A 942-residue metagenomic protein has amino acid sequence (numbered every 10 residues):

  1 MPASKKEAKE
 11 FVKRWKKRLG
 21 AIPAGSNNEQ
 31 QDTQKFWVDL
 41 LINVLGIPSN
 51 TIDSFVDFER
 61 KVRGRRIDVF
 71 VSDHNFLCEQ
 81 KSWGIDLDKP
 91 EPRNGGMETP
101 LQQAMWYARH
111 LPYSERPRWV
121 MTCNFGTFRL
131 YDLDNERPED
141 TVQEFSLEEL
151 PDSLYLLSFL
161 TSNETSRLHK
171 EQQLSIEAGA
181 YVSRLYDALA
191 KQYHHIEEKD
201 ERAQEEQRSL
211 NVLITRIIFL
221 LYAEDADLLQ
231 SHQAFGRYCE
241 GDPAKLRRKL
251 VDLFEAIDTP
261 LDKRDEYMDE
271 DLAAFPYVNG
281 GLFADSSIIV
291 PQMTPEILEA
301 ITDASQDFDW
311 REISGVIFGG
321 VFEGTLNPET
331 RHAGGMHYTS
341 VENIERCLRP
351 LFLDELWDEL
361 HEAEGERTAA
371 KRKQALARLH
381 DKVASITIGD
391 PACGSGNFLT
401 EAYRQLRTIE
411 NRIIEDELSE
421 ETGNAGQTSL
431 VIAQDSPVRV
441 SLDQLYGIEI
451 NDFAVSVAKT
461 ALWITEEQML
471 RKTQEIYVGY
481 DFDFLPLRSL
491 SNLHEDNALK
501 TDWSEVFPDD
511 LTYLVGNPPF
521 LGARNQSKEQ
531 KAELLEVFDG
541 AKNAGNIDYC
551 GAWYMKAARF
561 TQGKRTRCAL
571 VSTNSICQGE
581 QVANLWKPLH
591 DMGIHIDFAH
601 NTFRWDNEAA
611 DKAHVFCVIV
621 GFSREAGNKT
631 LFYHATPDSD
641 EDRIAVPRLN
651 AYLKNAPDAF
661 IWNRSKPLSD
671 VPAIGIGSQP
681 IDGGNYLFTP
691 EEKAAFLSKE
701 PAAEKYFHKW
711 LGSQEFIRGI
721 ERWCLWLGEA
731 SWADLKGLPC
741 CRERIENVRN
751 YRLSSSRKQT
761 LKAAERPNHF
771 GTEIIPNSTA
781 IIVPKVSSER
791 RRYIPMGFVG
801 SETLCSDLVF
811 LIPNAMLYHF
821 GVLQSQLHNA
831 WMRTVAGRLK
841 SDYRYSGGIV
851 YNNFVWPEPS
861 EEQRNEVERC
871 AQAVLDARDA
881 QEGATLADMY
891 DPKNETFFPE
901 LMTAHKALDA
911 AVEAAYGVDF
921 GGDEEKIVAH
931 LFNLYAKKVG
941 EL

Functional and structural regions predicted by a protein language model:
M1-W119, L133-R137, N768: A short, conserved, highly charged catalytic patch centered on acidic carboxylates
P2-G25, M97, C123-G126, E136 (+17 more regions): Preference for the N-terminal adenyl/adenosyl cofactor-binding alpha/beta module
W37-I42, T99-V120, L430-V431, A461 (+3 more regions): Metal-dependent nuclease catalytic cores in nucleic-acid-processing enzymes, especially RNase H-like/related
T51-S54, S231-G236, E359-A384, L406-D443 (+1 more regions): Flexible phosphate/Mg2+-sensing switch loops adjacent to catalytic phosphate-binding sites
K61-R65, L87, N94, R118-W119 (+19 more regions): Signature of N6-adenine DNA methyltransferases within the class I
G96, M105, G551, G627-N628 (+2 more regions): Polybasic, glycine- and aromatic-enriched phosphate-binding surface used to engage nucleic acids
A304, T368-T387, V438, D481 (+4 more regions): Flexible, glycine/threonine-enriched loop-and-boundary segments that flank and lead into catalytic domains of large
C393, C740-V748, A763-A764, W856-L942: Non-catalytic DNA-recognition/assembly elements of restriction-modification systems
